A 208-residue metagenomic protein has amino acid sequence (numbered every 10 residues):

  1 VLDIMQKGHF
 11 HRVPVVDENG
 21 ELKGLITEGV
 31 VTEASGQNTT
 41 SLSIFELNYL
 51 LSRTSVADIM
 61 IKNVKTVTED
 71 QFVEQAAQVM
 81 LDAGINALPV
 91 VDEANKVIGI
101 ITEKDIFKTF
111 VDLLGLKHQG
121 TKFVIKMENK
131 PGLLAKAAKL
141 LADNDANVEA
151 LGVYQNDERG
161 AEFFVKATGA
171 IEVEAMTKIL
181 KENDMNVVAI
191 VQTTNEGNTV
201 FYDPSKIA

Functional and structural regions predicted by a protein language model:
V1-D3, A77: Short, basic/aromatic recognition patches
M5-G8, V13-V30, M80, L88-K104: A glycine-centered beta-loop-beta connector
K23, I98, E158-G160, N198-T199: Short secondary-structure boundary/hinge segments and terminal tails
T27-K65, F72-L81, E93, I100-E158 (+2 more regions): Tandem CBS (Bateman) regulatory domains
G160-T168: A generic structural motif
I171, N198-A208: Short, low-order "capping/linker" segments at domain edges
